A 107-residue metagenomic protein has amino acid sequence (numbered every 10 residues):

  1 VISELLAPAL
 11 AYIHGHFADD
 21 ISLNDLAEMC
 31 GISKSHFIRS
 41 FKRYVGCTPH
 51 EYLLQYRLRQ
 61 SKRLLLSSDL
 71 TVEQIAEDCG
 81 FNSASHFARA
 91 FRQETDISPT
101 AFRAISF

Functional and structural regions predicted by a protein language model:
V1-S3: Intrinsic-disorder/low-complexity linker and hinge segments
A7-N24, R43-S83, A104-F107: Terminal helix-turn-helix DNA-binding modules in bacterial transcription factors
A27-K34, I38: Helix-turn-helix
C30, C79-G80, F91: Core residues of bacterial helix-turn-helix
S35, A84-S85, T100: Key DNA-contact positions within bacterial/archaeal DNA-binding proteins
F37-F41, H86-F87, F91: Short hydrophobic/aromatic patch on the recognition helix
C47-T48, I97-P99: Short, solvent-exposed alpha-helical "recognition" segments
